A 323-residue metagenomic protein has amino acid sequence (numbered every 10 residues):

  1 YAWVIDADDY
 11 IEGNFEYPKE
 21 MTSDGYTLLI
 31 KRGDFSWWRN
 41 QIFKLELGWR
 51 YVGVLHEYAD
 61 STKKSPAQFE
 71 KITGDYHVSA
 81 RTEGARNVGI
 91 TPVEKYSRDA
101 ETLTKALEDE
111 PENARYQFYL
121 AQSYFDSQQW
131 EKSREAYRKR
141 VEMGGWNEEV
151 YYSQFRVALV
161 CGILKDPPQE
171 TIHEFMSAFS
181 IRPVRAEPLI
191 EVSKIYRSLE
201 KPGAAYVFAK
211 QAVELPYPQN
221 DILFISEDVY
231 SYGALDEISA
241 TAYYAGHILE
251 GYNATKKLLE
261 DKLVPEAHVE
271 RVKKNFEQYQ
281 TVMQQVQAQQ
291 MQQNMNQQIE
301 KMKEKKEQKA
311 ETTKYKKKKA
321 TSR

Functional and structural regions predicted by a protein language model:
W3, D9-E135, G145, Q290: Catalytic-site signature of metal-activated, phosphate-bearing donor transferases, centered on the GT-A/GT-A-like
Y96, W130, P167-P168, P202 (+1 more regions): TPR-repeat structural position
P111, G145-E148, P183, Y217 (+2 more regions): Short coil turns that delineate tetratricopeptide repeat
R115, E149-Y152, E187, D228 (+2 more regions): Start-of-helix register in tetratricopeptide repeats
Y119, R156, E191-K194, A234-E237 (+1 more regions): "A position-specific structural signal for the A-helix of alpha-solenoid helical repeats
Y124, C161-G162, Y196, T241-A242 (+1 more regions): Residue at a conserved register position within TPR or TPR-like alpha-solenoid repeats
S127, L164-K165, L199, A245 (+1 more regions): Structural motif corresponding to the intra-repeat A-B loop/turn of tetratricopeptide repeats
